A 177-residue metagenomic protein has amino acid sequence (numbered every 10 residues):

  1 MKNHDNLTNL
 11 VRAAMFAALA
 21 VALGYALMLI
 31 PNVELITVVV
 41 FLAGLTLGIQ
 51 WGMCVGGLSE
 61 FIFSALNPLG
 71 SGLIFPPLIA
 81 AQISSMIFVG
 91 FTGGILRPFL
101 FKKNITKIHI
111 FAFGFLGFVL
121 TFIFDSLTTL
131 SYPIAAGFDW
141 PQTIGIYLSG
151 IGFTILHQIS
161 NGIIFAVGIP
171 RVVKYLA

Functional and structural regions predicted by a protein language model:
M1-C54: Hydrophobic transmembrane alpha-helices
L10-M15, V38, M53-G57, I79-S84 (+3 more regions): Hydrophobic alpha-helical transmembrane segments
A13, A17, V21, G52 (+9 more regions): Small-residue faces within membrane-embedded alpha-helices
V21-L35, L58-F99: Interfacial aromatic-anchored transmembrane helix boundaries in multi-pass membrane proteins
A22, L42, T46, Q50 (+5 more regions): Short glycine/serine/threonine-biased micro-segments
L29, E34, S71-P77, R97-A177: Membrane-embedded alpha-helical hairpins and interfacial helices in multi-pass inner-membrane proteins
V38-V40, F61-I62, R171-V173: Hydrophobic transmembrane alpha-helices of multi-pass, membrane-embedded glycosylation machinery
